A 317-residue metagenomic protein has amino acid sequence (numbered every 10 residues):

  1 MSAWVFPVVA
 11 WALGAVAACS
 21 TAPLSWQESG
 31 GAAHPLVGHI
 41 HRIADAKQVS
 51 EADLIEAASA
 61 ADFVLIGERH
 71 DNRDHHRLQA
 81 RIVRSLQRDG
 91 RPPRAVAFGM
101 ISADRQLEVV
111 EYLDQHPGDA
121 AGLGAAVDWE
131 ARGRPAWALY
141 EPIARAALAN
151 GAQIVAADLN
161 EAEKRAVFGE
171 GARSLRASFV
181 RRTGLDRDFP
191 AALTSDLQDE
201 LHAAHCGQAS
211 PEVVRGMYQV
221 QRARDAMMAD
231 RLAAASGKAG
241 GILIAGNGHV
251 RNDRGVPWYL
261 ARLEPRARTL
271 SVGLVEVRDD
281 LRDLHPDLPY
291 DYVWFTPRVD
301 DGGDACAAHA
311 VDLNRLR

Functional and structural regions predicted by a protein language model:
M1-V9: Bacterial N-terminal signal peptides that target proteins for export
V16-A18: C-terminal motif of bacterial Sec signal peptides marking the signal peptidase cleavage site
S20-A61: N- or domain-start disorder-to-order transition segments that initiate the globular core
P23-Q27, P35, M227-A235, A239-I242 (+1 more regions): C-terminal regions of proteins
A46-K47, E51-Q87: Zymogen propeptides
R69-N72, I101-R105, N160-K164, N247-R251 (+1 more regions): Solvent-exposed loop/turn segments at secondary-structure junctions within structured extracellular/periplasmic domains
H70-L86, P92-A97, A103-L113: Membrane-embedded segments
L107-A235: A substrate-binding/cap region within the structured catalytic cores of diverse enzymes
